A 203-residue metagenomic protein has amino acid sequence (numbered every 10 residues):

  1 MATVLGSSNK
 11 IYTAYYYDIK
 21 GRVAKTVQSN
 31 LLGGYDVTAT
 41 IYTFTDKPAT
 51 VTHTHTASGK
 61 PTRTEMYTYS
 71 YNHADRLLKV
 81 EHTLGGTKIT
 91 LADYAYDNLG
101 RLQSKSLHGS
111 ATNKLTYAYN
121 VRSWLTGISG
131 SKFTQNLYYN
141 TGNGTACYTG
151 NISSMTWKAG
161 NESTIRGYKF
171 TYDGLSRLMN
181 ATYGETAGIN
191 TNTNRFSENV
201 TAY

Functional and structural regions predicted by a protein language model:
M1-Y203: Acidic/glycine-rich beta-solenoid
